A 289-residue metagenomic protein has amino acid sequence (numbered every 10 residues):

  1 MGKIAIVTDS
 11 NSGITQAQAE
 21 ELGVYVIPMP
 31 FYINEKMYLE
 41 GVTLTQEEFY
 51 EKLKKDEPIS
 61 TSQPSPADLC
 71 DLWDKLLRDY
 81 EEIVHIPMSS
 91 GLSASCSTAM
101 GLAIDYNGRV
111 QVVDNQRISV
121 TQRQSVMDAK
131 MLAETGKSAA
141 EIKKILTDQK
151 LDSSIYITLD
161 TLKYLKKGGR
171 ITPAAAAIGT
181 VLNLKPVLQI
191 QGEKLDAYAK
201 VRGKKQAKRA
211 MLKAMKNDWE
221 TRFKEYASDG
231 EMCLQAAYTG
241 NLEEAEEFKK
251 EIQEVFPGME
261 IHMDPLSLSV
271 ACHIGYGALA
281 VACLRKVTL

Functional and structural regions predicted by a protein language model:
K3, N11-Y25, P30, E82 (+2 more regions): Mixed-charge interfacial surface used for oligomerization/domain docking and macromolecular partner engagement
A5-Q63, D68: N-terminal glycine-rich anion-binding loop in soluble enzyme alpha/beta folds
K55-G91, S97-T98, K143: Glycine-rich phosphate- or other oxyanion-binding loops that anchor nucleotides, phosphorylated ligands
